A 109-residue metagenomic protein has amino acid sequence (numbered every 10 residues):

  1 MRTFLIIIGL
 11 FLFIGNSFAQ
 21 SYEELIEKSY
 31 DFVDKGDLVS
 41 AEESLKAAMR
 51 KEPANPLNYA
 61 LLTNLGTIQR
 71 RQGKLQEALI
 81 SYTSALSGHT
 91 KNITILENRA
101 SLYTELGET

Functional and structural regions predicted by a protein language model:
Y22-E23, P56-A60, I93-T94: Helix-start (N-cap) detector for alpha-helical repeat units in TPR-like alpha-solenoids, especially tetratricopeptide
D34-K35, I68-R71, T104-L106: Register position in tetratricopeptide repeats
K51-A54, G88: Structural marker of alpha-solenoid helical repeat scaffolds
L61-N64, N98: Canonical tetratricopeptide repeat
